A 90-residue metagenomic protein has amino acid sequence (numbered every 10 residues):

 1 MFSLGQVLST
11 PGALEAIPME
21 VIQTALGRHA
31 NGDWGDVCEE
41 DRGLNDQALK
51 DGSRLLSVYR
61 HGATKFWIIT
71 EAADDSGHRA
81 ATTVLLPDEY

Functional and structural regions predicted by a protein language model:
M1-S57: Compact soluble domain cores
S53-Y90: Short, compact, well-ordered microdomains
